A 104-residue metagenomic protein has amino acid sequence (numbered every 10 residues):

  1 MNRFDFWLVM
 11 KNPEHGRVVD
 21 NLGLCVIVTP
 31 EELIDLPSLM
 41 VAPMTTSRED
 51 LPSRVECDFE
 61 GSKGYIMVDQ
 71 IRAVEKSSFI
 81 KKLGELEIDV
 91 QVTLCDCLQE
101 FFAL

Functional and structural regions predicted by a protein language model:
M1-L104: Conserved functional hotspots at enzyme active or ligand-binding sites that engage polyanionic ligands
